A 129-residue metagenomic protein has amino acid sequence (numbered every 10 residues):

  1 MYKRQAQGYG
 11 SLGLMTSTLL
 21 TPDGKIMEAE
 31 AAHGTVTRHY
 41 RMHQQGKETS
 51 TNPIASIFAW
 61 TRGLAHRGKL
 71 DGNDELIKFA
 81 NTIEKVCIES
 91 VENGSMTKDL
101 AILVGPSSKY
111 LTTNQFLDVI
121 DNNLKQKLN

Functional and structural regions predicted by a protein language model:
K3-T82, V86-S90: Glycine-rich phosphate/nucleotide-binding loop
N73, I77, N81-N129: Glycine-rich phosphate/pyrophosphate-binding loop and the adjoining helix
